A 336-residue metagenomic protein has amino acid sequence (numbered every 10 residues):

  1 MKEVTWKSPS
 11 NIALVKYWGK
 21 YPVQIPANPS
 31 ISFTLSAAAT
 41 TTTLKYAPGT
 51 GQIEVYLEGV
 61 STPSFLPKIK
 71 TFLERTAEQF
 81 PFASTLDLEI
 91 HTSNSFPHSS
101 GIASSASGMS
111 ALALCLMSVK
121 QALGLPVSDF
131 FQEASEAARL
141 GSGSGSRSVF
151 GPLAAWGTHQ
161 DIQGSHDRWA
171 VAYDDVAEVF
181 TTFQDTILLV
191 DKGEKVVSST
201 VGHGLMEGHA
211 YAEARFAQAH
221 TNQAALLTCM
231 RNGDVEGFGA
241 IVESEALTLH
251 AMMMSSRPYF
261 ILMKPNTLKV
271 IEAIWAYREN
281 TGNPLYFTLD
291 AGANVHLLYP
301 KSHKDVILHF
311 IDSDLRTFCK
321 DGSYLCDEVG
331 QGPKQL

Functional and structural regions predicted by a protein language model:
M1-S100, L114-S128, F310, K320-L336: ATP-binding N-lobe of GHMP and related small-molecule kinases
E3-A13, G19-V23, Q52, D175-L336: C-terminal nucleotide
A13-K16, T40-L44, G145-S148, P152-A155 (+2 more regions): Short beta-strand scaffold segments in enzyme catalytic cores
N28, S128-E136, N283-F287, G322-S323: Glycine-rich, flexible loop segments associated with nucleotide phosphate handling
L35-A37, V149-G151, T181-F183, G292: Short, solvent-exposed loop/turn segments at the edges of secondary structure
V60-S64, A103-S107, Y211-A214: Short alpha-helix boundary/capping segments
K68, A111, K269: Charged catalytic carboxylate motif
E78, F82-F180: Gly/Ser-rich oxyanion-binding loop with an adjacent helix/lid that shapes the negatively charged ligand pocket
